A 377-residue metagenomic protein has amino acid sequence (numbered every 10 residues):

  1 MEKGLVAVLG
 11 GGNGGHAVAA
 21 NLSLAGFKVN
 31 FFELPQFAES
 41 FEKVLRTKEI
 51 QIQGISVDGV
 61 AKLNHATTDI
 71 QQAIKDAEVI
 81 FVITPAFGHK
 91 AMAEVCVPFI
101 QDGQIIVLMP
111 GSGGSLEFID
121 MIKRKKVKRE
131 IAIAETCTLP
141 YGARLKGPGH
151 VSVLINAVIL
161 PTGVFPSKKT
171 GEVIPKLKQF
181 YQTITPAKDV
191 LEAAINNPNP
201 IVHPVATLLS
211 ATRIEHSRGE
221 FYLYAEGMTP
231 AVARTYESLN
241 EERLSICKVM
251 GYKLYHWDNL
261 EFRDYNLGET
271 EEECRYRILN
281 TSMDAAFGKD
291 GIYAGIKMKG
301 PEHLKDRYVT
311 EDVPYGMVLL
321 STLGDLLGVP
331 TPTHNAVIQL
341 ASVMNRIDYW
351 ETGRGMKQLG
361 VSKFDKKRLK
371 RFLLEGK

Functional and structural regions predicted by a protein language model:
M1-I55: NAD(P)+-binding Rossmann beta1-loop-alpha1 motif at the extreme N-terminus of oxidoreductases
E2, E226, A233-K377: NAD(P)-dependent Rossmann-like dehydrogenase/reductase catalytic/cofactor-binding core
K48-L63, E130: Short mixed-charge
S56-V107: Rossmann-like NAD(P)-binding element
A86-G149: Rossmann-like NAD(P)(H) cofactor-binding subdomain of soluble oxidoreductases
M121-Y181, T185-P186: Predominantly flavin-linked oxidoreductase catalytic cores and closely associated redox partners
V158-R263: Active-site-lining helix/loop region of Rossmann-like oxidoreductase modules
